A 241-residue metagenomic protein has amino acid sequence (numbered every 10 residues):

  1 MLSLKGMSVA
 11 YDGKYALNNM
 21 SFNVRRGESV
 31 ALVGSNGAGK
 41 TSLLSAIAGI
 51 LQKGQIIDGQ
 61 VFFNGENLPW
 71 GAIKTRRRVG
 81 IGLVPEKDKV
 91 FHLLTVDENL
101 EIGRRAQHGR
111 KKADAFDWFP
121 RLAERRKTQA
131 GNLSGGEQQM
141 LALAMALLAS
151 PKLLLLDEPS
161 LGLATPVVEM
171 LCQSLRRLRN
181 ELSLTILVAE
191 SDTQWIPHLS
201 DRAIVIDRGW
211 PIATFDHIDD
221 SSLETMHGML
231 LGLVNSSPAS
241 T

Functional and structural regions predicted by a protein language model:
V33-S35: The feature captures the beta-strand-to-loop junction immediately N-terminal to the Walker
Q52-Q55, N67-K87, E124-K127, S221-H227: ABC ATPase NBD coupling module
I56-E66, K112-D117, A213: Conserved ABC transporter NBD signature motif
Q129-L133: Conserved ABC ATPase signature
A146-L147: ABC ATPase C-loop
E190-S191: H-loop/switch region of ABC-family ATPase nucleotide-binding domains
R202-F215, D220-T241: C-terminal boundary and immediately downstream tail of ABC-type ATPase nucleotide-binding domains
